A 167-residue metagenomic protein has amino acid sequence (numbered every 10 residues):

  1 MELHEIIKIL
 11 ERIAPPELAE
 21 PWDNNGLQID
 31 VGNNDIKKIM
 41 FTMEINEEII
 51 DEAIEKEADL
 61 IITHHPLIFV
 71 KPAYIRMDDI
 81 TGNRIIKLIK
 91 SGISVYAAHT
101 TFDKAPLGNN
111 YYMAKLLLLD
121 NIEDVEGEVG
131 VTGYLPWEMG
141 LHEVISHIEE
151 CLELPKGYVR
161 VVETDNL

Functional and structural regions predicted by a protein language model:
M1-L167: Hydrophobic structural segments
